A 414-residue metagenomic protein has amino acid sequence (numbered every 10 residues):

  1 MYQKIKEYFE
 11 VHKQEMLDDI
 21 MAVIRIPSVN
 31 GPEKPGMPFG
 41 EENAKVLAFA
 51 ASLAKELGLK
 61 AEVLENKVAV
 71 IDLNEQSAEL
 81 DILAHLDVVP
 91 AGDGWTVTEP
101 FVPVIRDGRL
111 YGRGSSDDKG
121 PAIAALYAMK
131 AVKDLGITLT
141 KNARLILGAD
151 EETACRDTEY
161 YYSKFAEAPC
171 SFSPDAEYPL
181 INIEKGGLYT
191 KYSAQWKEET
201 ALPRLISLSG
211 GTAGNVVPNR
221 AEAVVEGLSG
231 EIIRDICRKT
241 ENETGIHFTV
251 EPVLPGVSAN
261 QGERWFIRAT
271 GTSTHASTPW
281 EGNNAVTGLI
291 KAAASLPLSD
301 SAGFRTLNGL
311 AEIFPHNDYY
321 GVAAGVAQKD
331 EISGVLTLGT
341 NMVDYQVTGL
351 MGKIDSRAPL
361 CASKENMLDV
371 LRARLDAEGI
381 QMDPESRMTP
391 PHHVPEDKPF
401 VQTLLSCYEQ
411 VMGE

Functional and structural regions predicted by a protein language model:
M1-L83, V89-G92, M351-K353: N-terminal helical capping/dimerization or prosegment-like subdomains of hydrolases acting on amide or phosphate bonds
Y8, L80, V343-T348, M388-P390 (+1 more regions): Zn-dependent metallopeptidase/amidohydrolase metal-coordination segment
A50, A122-V132, Y161, V225 (+1 more regions): Buried hydrophobic packing segments
E79-L147, T153, A168-P169: Active-site metal-coordination/substrate-binding segment of hydrolases, especially metallo-dependent peptidases
F101-G114, E263-S273, Q410-M412: Glycine/charged-rich beta-loop-alpha catalytic/anionic-binding loops adjacent to active sites
E152, T158-P359: Midchain, well-structured core segments that form catalytic/ion-binding scaffolds
I232-T249, H393-E414: Active-site-adjacent substrate-binding region of metalloamidase/peptidase-like peptide-processing proteins
T348, C361-H393: C-terminal structural cap/anchor segments
